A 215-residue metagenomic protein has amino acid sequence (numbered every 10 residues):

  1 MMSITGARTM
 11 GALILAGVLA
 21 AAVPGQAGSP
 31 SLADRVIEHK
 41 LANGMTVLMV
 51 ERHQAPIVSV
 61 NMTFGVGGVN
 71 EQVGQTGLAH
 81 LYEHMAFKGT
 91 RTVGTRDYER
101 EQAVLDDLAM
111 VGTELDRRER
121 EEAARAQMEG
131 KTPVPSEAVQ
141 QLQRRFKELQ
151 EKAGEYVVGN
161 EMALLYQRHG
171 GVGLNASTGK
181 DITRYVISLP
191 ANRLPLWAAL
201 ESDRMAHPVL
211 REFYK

Functional and structural regions predicted by a protein language model:
M1-A7: N-terminal secretory signal peptides that target proteins for export/translocation
M10-A22: Bacterial N-terminal signal peptides
A21-V158, T178, R184-F213: His/Glu-rich zincin catalytic helix
A163: Conserved alpha-helical segments that form or flank metal/cofactor-binding pockets of metalloenzymes
R168-V172: A structural supersecondary motif
G173-S177: Short, flexible, solvent-exposed loop/turn segments with mixed acidic/basic and small polar residues
